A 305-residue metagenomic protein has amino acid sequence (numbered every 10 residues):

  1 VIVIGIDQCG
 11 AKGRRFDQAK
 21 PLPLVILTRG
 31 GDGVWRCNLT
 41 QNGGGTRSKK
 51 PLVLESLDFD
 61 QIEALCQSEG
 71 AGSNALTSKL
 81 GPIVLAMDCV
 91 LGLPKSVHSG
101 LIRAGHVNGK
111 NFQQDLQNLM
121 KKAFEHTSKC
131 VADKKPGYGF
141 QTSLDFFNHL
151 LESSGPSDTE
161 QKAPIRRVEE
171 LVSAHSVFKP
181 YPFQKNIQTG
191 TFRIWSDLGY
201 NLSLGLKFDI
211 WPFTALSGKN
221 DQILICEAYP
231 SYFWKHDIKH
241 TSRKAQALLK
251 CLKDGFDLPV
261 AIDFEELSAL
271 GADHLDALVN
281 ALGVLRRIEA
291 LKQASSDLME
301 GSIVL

Functional and structural regions predicted by a protein language model:
V1-I2, Q8-L305: RNase H-like (RuvC/DEDD) metal-dependent nuclease/polynucleotide-processing core
